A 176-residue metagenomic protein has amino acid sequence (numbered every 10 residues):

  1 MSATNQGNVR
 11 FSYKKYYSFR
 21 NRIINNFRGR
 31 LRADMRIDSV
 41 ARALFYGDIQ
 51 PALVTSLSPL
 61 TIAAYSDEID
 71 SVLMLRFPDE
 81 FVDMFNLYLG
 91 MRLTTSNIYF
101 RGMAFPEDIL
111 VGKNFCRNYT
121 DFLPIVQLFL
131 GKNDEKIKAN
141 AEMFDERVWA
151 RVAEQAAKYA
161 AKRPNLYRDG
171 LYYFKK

Functional and structural regions predicted by a protein language model:
M1-L31, Y172, K176: N-terminal intrinsically disordered, low-complexity, charge/repeat-rich segments that act as generic
V9-F11, N25, V72-L75, P124 (+1 more regions): Hydrophobic transmembrane signal anchors and adjacent membrane-proximal interface regions, especially in viral
F27-Q50: Short boundary/loop segments of OB/S1/cold-shock single-stranded nucleic-acid-binding domains
R42-L60, T94-T95: Structural detector for short beta-strands of small beta-barrel domains
T55-P78: OB-fold (S1/OB) nucleic-acid-binding surfaces
D67, F77-D79, Y88-G90, D108-L110: Surface-exposed beta-strand edges and their flanking turn/coil or helix-capping segments
E80-Y99: Short nucleic-acid-contacting surface segments enriched for D/E, G, S/T with interspersed K/R
F100-K176: Cytosol-/stroma-facing membrane-proximal "stalk/adaptor" domains immediately downstream of transmembrane anchors
